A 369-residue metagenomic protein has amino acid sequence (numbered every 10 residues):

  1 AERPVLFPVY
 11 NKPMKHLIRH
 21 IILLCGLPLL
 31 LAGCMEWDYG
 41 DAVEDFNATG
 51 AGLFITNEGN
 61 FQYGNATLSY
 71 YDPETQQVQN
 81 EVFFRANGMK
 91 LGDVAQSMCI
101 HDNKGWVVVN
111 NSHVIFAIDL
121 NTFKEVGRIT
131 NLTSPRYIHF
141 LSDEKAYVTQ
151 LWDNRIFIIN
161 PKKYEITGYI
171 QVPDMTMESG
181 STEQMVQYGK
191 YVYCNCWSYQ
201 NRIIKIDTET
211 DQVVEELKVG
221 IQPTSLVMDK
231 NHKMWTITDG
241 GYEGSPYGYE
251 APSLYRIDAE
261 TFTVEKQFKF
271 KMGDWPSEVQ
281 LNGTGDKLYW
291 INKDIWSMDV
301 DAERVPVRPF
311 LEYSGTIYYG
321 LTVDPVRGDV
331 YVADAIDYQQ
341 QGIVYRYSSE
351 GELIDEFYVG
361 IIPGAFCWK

Functional and structural regions predicted by a protein language model:
A1-P13: Short, Lys/Arg-enriched N-terminal segments with co-localized hydrophobic residues within the first ~10-30 amino acids
F7, H20, L53-F54: Composition-driven detection of intrinsically disordered, low-complexity segments
P13-I22: Bacterial N-terminal signal peptides that target proteins for export
C25-P28: Alpha-helical transmembrane segments
L31-G33: C-terminal motif of bacterial Sec signal peptides marking the signal peptidase cleavage site
M35-K369: Predominantly soluble domains enriched in secretory-pathway, periplasmic, or organellar proteins
